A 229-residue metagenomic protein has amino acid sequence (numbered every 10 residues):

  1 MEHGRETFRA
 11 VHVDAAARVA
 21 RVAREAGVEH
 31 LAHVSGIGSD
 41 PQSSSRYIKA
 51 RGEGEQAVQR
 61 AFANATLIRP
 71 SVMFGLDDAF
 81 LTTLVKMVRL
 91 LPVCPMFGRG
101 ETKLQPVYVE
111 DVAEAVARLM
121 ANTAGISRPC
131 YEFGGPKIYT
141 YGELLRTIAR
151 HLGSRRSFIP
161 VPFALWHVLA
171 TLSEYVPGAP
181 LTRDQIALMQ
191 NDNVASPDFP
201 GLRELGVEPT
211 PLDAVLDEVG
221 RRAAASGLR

Functional and structural regions predicted by a protein language model:
M1-E25, I37-D40: NAD(P)H-binding glycine-rich loop region in Rossmannoid oxidoreductase-like domains and their noncatalytic homologs
R9-V13, A32, R51: Short alpha-helix in the Rossmann-fold core of NAD(P)-dependent oxidoreductases
E25-H30, F62-A63: A short helix->loop->beta-strand "cap" motif at the edges of active sites that frequently abuts
L31-I37, I68-P70: SDR active-site strand-loop-helix element
P41-S154: Oxidoreductase cofactor-interface core, primarily capturing Rossmann-like NAD(P)-dependent enzymes
P92-V109, S173-P197: Low-complexity, charge- and small-residue-enriched intrinsically disordered regions
V116-T182, S196-R229: Mid/C-terminal beta-alpha module of Rossmann-like enzyme folds, strongest in SDR-family dehydrogenases/epimerases
